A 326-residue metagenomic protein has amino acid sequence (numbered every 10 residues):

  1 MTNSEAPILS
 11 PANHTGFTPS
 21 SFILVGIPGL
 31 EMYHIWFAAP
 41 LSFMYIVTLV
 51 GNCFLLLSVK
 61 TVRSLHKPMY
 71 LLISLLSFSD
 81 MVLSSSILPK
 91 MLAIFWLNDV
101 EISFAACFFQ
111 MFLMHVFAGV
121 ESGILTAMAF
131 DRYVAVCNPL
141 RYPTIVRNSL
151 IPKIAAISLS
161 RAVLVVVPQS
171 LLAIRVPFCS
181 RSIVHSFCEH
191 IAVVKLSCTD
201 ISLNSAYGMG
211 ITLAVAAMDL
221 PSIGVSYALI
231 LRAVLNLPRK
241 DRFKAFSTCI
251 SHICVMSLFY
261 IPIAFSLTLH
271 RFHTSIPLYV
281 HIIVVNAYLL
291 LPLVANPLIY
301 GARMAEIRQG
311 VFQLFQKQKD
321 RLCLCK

Functional and structural regions predicted by a protein language model:
M1-K326: Transmembrane helical core of 7TM receptor-like proteins
